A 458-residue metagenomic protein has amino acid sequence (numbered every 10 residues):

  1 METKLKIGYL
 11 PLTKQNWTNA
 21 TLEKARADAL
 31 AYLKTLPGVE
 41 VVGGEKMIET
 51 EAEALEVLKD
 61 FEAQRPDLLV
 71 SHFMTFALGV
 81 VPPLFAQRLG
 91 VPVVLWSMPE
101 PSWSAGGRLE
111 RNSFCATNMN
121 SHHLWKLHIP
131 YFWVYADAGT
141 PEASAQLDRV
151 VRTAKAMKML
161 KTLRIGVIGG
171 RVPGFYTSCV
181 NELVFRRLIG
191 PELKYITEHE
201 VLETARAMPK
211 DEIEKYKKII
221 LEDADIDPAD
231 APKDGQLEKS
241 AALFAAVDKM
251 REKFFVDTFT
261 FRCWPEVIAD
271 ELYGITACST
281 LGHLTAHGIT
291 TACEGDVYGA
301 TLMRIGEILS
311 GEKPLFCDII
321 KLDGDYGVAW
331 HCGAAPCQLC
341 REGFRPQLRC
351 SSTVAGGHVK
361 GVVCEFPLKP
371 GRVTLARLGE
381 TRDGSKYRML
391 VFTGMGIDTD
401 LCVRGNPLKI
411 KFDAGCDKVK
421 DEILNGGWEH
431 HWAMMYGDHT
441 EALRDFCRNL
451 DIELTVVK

Functional and structural regions predicted by a protein language model:
E2-T21, T162-R171: Short beta-strand segments enriched in small/hydrophobic residues
L12-D28, G107-F114, P173-S178: Glycine- and acidic-residue-enriched helix-capping/strand-helix junction motifs
A29-T50, P130-A136, P191-T197: Short beta-strand elements in bilobed, periplasmic/extracellular small-molecule ligand-binding domains
M47-K161, G174, V328: Cofactor- and metal-binding active-site motifs of prokaryotic enzymes that mediate redox/radical or nucleophilic
L78-G90, I268-G282, F412-G415: Short Gly/Thr/Asp-enriched flexible loops that form oxyanion-binding sites at enzyme active sites
G106, N112-E312: Conserved, well-structured core segments that form the ligand-binding/active-site neighborhood of functional domains
T285-D400: C-terminal catalytic subdomain
G356-K458: Extended hydrophobic packing segments that form well-structured cores
